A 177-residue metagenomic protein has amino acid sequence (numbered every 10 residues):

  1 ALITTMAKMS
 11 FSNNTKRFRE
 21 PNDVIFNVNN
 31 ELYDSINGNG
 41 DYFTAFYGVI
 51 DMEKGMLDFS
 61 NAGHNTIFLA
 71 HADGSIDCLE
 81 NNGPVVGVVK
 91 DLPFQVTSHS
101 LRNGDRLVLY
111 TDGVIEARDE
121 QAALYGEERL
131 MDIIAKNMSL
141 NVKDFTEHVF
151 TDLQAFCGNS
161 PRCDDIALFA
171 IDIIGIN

Functional and structural regions predicted by a protein language model:
A1-T5: Conserved long alpha-helical elements within nucleotide-processing catalytic cores of c-di-GMP signaling and class III
F11-N177: Conserved subregion of the PPM/PP2C metallophosphatase catalytic domain
